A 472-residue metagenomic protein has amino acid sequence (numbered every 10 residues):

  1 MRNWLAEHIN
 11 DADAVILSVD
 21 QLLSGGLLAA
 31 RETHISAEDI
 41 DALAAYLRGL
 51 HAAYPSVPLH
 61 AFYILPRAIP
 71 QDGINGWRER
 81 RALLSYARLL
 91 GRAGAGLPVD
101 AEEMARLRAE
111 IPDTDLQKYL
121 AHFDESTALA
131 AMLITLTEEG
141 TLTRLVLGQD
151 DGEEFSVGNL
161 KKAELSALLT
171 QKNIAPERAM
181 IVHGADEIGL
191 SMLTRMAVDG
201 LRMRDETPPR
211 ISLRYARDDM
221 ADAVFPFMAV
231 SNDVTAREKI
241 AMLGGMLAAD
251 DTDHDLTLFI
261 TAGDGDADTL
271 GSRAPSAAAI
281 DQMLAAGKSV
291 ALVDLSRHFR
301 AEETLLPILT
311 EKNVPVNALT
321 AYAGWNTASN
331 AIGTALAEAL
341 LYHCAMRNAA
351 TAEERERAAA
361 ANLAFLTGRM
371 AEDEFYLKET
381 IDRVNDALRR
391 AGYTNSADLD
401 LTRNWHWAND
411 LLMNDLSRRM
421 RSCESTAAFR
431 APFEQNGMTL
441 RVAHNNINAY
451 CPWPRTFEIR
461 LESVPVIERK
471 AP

Functional and structural regions predicted by a protein language model:
M1-P472: An N-terminal assembly and electron-transfer interface module characteristic of large anaerobic redox and radical
